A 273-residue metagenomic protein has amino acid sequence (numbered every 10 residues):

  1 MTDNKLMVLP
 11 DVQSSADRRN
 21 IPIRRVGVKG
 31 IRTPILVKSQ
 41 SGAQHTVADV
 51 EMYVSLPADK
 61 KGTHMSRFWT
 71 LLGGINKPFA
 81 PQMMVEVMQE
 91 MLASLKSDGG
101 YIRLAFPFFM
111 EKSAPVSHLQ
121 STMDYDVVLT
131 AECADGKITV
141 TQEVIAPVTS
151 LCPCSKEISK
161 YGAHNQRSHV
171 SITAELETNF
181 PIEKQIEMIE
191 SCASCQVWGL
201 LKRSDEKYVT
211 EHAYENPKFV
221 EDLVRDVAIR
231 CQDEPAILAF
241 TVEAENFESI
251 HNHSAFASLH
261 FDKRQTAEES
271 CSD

Functional and structural regions predicted by a protein language model:
T2-D273: N-terminal intrinsically disordered, cationic/polar leader segments that include organellar targeting peptides
